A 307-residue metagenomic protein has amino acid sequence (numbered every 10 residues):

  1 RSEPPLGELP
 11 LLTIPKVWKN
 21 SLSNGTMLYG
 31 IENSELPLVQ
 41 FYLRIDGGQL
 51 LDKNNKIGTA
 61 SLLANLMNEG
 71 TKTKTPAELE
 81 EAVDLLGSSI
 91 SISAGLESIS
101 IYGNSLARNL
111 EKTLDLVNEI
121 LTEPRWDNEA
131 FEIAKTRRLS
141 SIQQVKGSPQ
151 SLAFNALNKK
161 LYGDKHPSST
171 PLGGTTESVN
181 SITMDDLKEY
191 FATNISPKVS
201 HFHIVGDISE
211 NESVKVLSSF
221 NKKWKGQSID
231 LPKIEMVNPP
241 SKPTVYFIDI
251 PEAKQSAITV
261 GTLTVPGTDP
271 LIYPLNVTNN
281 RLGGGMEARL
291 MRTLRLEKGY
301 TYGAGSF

Functional and structural regions predicted by a protein language model:
S2-N20, K159-S200, S228, P232-V237: Histidine-acidic residue clusters that define the catalytic metal-binding segment of zinc metallopeptidase domains
S2-P5, L172, H201-P266: An aromatic/glycine/proline-enriched structural segment found at the starts of mature extracellular/organellar domains
L11-W18, A153, N211, P270: Extended non-catalytic domains of envelope/secretory-pathway proteins
W18-S23, Y246-D249: Short acidic-hydrophobic surface loop/beta-edge motif
Y29-I31, E35-N68, K74-E123, K135 (+5 more regions): M16 family metallopeptidases and their MPP-like homologs
S105-L106, R138-V145, M236-I248: Short, conserved secondary-structure transition motifs
E119-N128, F220-S228: A common structural junction motif
